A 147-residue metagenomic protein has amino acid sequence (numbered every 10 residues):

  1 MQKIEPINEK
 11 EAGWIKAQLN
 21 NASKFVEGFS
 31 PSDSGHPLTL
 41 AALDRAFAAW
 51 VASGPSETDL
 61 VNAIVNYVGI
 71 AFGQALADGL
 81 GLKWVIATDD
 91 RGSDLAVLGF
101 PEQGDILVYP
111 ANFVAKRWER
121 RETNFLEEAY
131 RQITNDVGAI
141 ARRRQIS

Functional and structural regions predicted by a protein language model:
M1-N62: N-terminal low-complexity, intrinsically disordered segments
I15, A22-V26, L43, F47 (+3 more regions): Generic structural signal of hydrophobic/aromatic residues within well-ordered alpha-helices of folded domains
A22, F29-D33, W50-E57, A75-D78 (+5 more regions): Short secondary-structure junctions and interdomain/linker hinges
N62-R117: Amphipathic protein-protein interaction modules
L98-S147: A recognition module on extended beta-rich or small alphabeta surfaces enriched in W/G with H and D/E
